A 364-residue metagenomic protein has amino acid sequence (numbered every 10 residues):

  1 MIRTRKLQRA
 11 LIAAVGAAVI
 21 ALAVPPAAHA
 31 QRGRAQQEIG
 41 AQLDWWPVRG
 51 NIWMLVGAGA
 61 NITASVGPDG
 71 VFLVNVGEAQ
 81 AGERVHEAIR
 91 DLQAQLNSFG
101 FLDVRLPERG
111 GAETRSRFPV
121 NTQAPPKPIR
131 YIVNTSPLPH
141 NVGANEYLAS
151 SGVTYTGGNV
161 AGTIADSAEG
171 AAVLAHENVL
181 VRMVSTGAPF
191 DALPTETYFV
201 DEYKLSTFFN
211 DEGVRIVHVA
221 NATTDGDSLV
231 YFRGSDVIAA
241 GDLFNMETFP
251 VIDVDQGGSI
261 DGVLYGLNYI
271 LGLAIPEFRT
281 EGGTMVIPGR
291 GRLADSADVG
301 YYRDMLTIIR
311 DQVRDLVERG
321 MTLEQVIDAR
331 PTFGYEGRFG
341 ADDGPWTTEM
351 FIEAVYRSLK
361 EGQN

Functional and structural regions predicted by a protein language model:
M1-Q8: N-terminal secretory signal peptides that target proteins for export/translocation
A10-A23: Bacterial N-terminal signal peptides
A28, R32-G33, P276-G283, R292-N364: Accessory terminal helices/loops
R32, G162-A220, T224-G226, R233-G234 (+3 more regions): Metallo-beta-lactamase
D44-G110, S228-F232, D236-D242: Conserved beta-strand hairpin/beta-sheet module of binuclear metal-dependent hydrolase folds, prominently
N51, S65, N75, I89 (+10 more regions): Divalent metal-coordination and catalytic microenvironments
D69-F72, A79-A161, A171: Active-site metal-binding motif and surrounding structural segment of the metallo-beta-lactamase
G70-Q80, D91, Q95, G213 (+1 more regions): Metallo-beta-lactamase
